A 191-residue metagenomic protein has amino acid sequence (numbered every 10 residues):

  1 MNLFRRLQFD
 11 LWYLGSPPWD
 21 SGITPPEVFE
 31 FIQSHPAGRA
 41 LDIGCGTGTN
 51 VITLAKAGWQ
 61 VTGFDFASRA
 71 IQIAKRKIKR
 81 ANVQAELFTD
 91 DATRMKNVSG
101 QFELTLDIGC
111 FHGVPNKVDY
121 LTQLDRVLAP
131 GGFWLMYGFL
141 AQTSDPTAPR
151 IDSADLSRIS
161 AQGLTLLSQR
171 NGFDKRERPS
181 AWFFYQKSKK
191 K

Functional and structural regions predicted by a protein language model:
M1-H35: Conserved class I S-adenosyl-L-methionine
A37-G46: Conserved class I S-adenosyl-L-methionine
A67-R69: Conserved SAM/SAH-binding beta-strand->alpha-helix loop
A74-K75: Conserved SAM-binding loop
A81-T93: Conserved SAM-binding strand-loop segment of SAM-dependent methyltransferases
L106: A conserved beta-strand element that flanks and buttresses the S-adenosyl-L-methionine
D119-P130: A short glycine-rich, Lys/Arg-flanked "PGG" loop and its adjoining helix->strand segment in the class I
G131-F139: Conserved beta-strand signature within the Rossmann-like core of class I S-adenosyl-L-methionine
